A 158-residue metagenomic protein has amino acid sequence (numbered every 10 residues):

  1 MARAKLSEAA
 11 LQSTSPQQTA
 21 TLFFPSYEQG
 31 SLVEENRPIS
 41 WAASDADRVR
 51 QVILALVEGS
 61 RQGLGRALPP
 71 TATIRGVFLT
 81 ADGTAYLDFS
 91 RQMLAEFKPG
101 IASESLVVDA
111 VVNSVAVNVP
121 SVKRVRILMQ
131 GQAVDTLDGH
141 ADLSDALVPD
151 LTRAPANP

Functional and structural regions predicted by a protein language model:
M1-P158: Bimodal "functional hotspot" detector
